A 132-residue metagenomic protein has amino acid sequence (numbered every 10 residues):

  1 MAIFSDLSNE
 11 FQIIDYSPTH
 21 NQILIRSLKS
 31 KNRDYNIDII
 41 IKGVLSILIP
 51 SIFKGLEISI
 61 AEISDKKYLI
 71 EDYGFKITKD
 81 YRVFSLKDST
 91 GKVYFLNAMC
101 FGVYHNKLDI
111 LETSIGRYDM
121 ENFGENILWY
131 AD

Functional and structural regions predicted by a protein language model:
M1-D132: Surface-exposed, interaction-prone regions used to assemble/regulate multi-protein complexes
